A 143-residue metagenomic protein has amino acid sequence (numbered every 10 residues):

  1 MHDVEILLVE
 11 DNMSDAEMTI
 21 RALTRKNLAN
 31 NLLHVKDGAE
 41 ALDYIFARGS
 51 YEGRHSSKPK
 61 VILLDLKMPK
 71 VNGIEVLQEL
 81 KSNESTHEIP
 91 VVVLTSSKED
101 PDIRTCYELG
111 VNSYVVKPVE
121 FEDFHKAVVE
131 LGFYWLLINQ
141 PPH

Functional and structural regions predicted by a protein language model:
E10: Conserved acidic carboxylate
M18-I20, L33-V61: Acidic, metal-coordinating helix/loop segments flanking the phosphotransfer/catalytic sites of two-component signaling
E40, V119-G132, L136, Q140-H143: C-terminal output helix
L66-M68: Receiver (REC) domain active-site loop signature in two-component systems and cognate sites in sensor histidine kinases
K70-V71, L80: Hydrophobic residue at a beta-alpha junction that N-caps the helix immediately following a catalytic beta-strand/loop
V92-L94: Hydrophobic/aromatic residues positioned on beta-strands within the core alpha/beta folds
N112: Short, glycine/charged-rich "phosphate-handling" switch motifs in NTP-dependent and phosphotransfer domains
